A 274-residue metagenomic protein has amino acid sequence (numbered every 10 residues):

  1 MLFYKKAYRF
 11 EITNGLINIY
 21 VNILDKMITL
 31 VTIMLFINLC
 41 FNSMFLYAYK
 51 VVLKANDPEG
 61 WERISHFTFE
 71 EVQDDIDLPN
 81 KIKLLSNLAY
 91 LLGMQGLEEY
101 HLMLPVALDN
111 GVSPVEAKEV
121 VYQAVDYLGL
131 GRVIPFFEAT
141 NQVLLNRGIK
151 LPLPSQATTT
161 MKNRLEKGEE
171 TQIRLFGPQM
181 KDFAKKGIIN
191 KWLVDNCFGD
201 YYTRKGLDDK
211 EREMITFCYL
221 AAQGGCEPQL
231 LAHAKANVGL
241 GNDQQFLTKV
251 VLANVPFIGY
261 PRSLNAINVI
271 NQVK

Functional and structural regions predicted by a protein language model:
E11, D25-S43, A48: Classical Sec-dependent N-terminal signal peptides that target proteins to the secretory pathway
F45-I82, M94, E98-D109, R132-K210 (+5 more regions): Acidic, glycine/proline-rich low-complexity segments that act as flexible tails and inter-domain linkers
K83-L91, V120-V121, E211-A221, V250-V251: Short, structured motif recognition centered on aromatic/hydrophobic residues
V112-E116: Winged helix-turn-helix DNA-binding recognition segment
E119, L128-G131: Substrate/cofactor-recognition hotspot
A221-G224, P228-Q229, Q245: Intrinsically disordered, low-complexity segments enriched in Gly and acidic/Ser/Thr residues that form flexible
